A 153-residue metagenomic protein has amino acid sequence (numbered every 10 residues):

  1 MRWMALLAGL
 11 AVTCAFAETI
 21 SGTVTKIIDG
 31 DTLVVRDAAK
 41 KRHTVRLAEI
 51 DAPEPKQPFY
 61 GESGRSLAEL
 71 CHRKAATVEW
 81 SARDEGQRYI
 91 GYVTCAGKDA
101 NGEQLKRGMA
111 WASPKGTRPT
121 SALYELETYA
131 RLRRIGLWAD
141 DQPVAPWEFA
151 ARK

Functional and structural regions predicted by a protein language model:
M1-G9: Sec-dependent signal peptide recognition, specifically the positively charged N-region followed immediately by
R2-W3, C14-K153: Small beta-barrel nucleic-acid-binding modules, primarily SNase/OB-fold domains and secondarily Tudor-like barrels
